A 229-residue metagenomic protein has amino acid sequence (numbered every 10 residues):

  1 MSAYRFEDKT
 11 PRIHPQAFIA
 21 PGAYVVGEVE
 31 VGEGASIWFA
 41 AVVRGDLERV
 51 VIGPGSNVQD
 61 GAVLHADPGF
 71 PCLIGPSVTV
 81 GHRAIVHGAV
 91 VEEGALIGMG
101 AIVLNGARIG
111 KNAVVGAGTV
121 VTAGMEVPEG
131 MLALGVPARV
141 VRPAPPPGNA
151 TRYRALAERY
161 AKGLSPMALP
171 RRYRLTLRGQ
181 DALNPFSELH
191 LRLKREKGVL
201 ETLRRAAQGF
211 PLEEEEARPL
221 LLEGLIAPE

Functional and structural regions predicted by a protein language model:
M1-I13, D46-P54, D60-A62, A66-I74 (+1 more regions): Glycine-rich hexapeptide-repeat left-handed beta-helix
M1-S36, V42: Extended, small-residue-rich solenoid/repeat segments and analogous flexible loops that form exposed scaffolds
A17-F18, I37, P76, I97: Short Cys/His-rich Zn2+-coordinating modules
W38, Q59: Small cofactor-carrier domains centered on a conserved lysine used for covalent cofactor attachment
L134-V141, R192-A207: A hydrophobic, small-residue-rich beta->alpha segment in the mid-to-C-terminal subdomain of diverse proteins
K162-E201, L222-E223, A227-E229: Acidic, low-complexity/disordered tracts enriched in E/D and polar residues
G163, R205-F210: Short loop/turn hinge sites at secondary-structure boundaries
G209-L222: Short amphipathic alpha-helical interaction segments
